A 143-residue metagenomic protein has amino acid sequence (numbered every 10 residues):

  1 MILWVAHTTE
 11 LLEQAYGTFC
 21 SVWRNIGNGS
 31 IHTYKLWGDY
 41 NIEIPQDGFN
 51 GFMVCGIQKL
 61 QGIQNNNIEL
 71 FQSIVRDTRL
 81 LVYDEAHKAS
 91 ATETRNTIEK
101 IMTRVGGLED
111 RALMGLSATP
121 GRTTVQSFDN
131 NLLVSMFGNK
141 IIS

Functional and structural regions predicted by a protein language model:
M1-V22, R122: Conserved Walker A/P-loop ATP-binding site and its immediately adjacent core in helicase/helicase-like ATPase domains
L3-V5, L36, C55, L116: Short hydrophobic segments within beta-strands
T9-L12, N41, K59-Q61, H87-K88 (+1 more regions): Conserved nucleotide-binding/hydrolysis micro-motifs of P-loop NTPases
W23-N65: Inter-Walker segment of RecA-like/P-loop motor cores
G48-M53, D77-L80, L108-M114: Loop/turn-to-beta-strand initiation segments
F52-V82, K88-K100: Conserved RecA-like ASCE ATPase "motif II neighborhood" in helicase/translocase motors
H87-S143: Post-DEXD/H (motif II) to motif III coupling segment of the RecA-like Helicase ATP-binding lobe
